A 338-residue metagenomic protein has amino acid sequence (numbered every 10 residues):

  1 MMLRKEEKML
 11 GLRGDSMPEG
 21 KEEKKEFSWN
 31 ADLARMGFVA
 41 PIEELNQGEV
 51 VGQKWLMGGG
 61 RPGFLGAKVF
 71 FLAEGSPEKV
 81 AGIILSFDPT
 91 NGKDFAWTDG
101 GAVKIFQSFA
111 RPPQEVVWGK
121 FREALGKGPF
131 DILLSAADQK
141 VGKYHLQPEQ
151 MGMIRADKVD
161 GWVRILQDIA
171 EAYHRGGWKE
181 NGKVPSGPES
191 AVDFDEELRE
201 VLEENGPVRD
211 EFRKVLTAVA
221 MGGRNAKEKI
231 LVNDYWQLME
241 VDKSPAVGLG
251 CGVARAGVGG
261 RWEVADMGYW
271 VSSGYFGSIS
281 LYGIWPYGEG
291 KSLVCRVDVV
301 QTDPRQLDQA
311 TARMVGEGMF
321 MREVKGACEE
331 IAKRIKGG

Functional and structural regions predicted by a protein language model:
M1-G338: Eukaryotic helix-grip
